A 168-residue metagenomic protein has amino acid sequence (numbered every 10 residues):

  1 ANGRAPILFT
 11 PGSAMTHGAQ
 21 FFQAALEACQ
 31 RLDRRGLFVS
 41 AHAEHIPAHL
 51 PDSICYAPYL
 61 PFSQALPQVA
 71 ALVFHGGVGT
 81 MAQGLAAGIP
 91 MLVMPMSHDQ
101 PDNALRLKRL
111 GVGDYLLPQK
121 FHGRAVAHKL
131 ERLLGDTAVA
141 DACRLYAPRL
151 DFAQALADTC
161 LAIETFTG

Functional and structural regions predicted by a protein language model:
A1-A71: Donor-nucleotide binding loops and adjacent catalytic segments primarily of GT-B fold Leloir glycosyltransferases
M15-G18, E44-P47, T80-M81, D99-P101 (+1 more regions): Flexible loop/turn segments at secondary-structure boundaries
Q20-F21, N103, A155: Residues at alpha-helix caps and immediate loop-helix transition turns in enzyme cores, especially N- and C-cap
G36-F38, L92-V93, D114-L116: Short hydrophobic alpha-helical runs that function as membrane-insertion/retention elements
D52, A87-G88, K108-G113: Acidic, glycine-centered active-site loop in nucleotide-sugar glycosyltransferases
P58-R106: A donor-sugar binding/catalytic signature common to diverse glycosyltransferases and related nucleotide-sugar
H98-K129: Change "using UDP/GDP/dTDP sugars" to "using nucleotide sugars
G123-G168: C-terminal amphipathic helix plus adjacent low-complexity, charged tail appended to glycosyltransferase catalytic
